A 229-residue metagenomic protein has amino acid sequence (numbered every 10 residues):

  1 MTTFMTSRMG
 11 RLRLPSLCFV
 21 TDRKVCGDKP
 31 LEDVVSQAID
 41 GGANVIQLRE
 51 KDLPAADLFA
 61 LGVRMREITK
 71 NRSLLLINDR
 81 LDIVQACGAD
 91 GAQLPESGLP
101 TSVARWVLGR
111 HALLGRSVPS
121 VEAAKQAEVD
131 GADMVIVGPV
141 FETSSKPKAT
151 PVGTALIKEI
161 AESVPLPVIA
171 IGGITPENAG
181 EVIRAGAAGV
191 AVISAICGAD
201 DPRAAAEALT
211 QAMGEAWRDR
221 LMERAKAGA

Functional and structural regions predicted by a protein language model:
M1-T101, W106-M134, A149-V152, E159 (+4 more regions): Conserved N-terminal beta1-alpha1 strand-loop-helix module at the mouth
G138: Flexible, gly/ser-rich surface segments that form the specificity/activation loops bordering the active-site cleft
S144-P147: Juxtamembrane interface at the ends
A188: Short, glycine/charged-rich "phosphate-handling" switch motifs in NTP-dependent and phosphotransfer domains
